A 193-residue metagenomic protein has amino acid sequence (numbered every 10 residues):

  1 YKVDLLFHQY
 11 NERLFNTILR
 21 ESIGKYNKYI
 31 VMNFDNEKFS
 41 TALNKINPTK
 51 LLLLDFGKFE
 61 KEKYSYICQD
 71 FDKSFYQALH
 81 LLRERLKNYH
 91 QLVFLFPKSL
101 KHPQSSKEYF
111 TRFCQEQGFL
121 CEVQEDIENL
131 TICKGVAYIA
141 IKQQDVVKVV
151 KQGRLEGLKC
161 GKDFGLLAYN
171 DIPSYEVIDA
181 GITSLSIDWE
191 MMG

Functional and structural regions predicted by a protein language model:
Y1-Q77, A137-Y138, Q144: Alpha-helical recognition/docking segments in bacterial nutrient-uptake and carbohydrate-utilization systems
S40-I46, S105-Q115, V149-G153: Short, aromatic/basic amphipathic alpha-helical patches
A42-P48, L86-K87, G157-C160: Short, conserved loop/helix-junction motifs that constitute active-site signature segments in enzyme catalytic cores
G57-V93, V146, L185-G193: Hydrophobic alpha-helical segments within soluble ligand-binding/sensing domains
Y76-Q117: An alpha-beta-alpha
C114-L120, L155-C160: Short helix-capping segments at alpha-helix termini
V123-I132: Short acidic low-complexity segments
I132-G193: Flexible loop/turn connectors
